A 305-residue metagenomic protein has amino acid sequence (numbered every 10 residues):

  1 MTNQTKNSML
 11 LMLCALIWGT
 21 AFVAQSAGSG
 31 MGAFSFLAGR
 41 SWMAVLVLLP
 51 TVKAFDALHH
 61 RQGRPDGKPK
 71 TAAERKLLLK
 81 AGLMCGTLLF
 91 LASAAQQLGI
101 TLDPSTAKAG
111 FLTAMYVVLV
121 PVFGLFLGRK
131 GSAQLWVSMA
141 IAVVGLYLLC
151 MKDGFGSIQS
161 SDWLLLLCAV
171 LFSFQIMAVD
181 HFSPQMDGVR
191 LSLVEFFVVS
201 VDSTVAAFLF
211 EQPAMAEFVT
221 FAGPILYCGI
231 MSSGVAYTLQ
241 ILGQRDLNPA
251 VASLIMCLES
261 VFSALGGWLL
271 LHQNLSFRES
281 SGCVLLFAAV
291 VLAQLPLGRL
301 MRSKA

Functional and structural regions predicted by a protein language model:
M1-G39, L48-L49, T87, L91 (+3 more regions): Glycine-/small-residue-enriched transmembrane alpha-helix faces in small-molecule transporters and effluxers
N3-N7, S29-A38, E74-L78, W136 (+3 more regions): Juxtamembrane helix-entry segments on the extracytoplasmic side of multipass membrane proteins
A15, G39, A109-M115, V179-S200 (+1 more regions): Helix-helix packing/entry segments at the starts of transmembrane helices
L16-L46, P65-K70, P104-K108, F174-V198 (+1 more regions): Juxtamembrane helix-loop-helix junctions in multi-pass membrane proteins
A21, F55-L112, L148, G229-L247: Specific transmembrane alpha-helical segments of multi-pass solute transporters/efflux pumps, especially DMT/EamA
V45-L48, L119-V122, F126, M139 (+2 more regions): Transmembrane alpha-helical segments that form core, pore/gating elements of small-molecule transporters/exporters
V47-V52, Y116-V137, V261-S281: C-terminal transmembrane-helix exit sites in multi-pass transporters
L48, G131-M151, S203, C257 (+2 more regions): Hydrophobic transmembrane alpha-helices of multi-pass small-molecule transport proteins
